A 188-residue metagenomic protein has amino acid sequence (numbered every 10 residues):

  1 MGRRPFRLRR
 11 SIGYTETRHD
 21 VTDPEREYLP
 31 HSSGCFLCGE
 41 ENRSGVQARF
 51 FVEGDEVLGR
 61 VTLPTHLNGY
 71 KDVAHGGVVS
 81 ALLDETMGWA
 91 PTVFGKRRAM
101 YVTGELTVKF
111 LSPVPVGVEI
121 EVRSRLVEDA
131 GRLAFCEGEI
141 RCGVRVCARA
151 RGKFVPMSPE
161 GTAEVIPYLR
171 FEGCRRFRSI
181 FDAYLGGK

Functional and structural regions predicted by a protein language model:
G2-R26, P115-V116, V127-K188: HotDog/MaoC-like acyl-thioester-processing domains
E27-L37, V118-E121: Short Pro/Gly-enriched beta-strand edge/turn motifs at strand-loop
H31-A74, K188: Catalytic strand-loop segment that frames the active site of acyl-thioester-processing enzymes
Q47-R49, R123-R125, R151: Short, surface-exposed charged micro-motifs
G59, G104-L106, V122, C136 (+1 more regions): Hydrophobic residues positioned within well-ordered beta-strands of beta-sheet architectures
V78-L82: Short amphipathic alpha-helical face segments that pack within enzyme cores and frequently flank/anchor catalytic
T86-E121, V127: Hydrophobic beta-strand-centered segment that forms part of the acyl-chain substrate-binding groove
